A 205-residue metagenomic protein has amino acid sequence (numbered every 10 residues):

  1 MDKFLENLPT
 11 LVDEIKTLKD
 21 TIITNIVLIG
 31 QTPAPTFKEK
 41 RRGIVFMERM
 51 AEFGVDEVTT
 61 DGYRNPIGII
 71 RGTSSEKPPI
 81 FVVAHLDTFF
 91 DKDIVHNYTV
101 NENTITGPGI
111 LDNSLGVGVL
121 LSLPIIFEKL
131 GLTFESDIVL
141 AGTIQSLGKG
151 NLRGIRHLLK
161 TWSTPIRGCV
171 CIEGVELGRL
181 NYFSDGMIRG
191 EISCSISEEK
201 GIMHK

Functional and structural regions predicted by a protein language model:
K3-T104: Acidic/His- and Gly-rich active-site-bordering loop/insert found across diverse amide/peptide-bond hydrolases
I29, S197-K200: A short, flexible beta-alpha/helix-coil linker loop
K40, G109-C194: Acidic/histidine-rich catalytic neighborhood of metal-dependent amide-processing enzymes
I70, C194-I196: Short beta-strand-to-loop capping motifs
D87-F89, L147, S197: Short coil/turn motifs at secondary-structure junctions
I202-K205: Acidic-enriched catalytic cores of C-N bond-cleaving enzymes acting on peptides and small amides
